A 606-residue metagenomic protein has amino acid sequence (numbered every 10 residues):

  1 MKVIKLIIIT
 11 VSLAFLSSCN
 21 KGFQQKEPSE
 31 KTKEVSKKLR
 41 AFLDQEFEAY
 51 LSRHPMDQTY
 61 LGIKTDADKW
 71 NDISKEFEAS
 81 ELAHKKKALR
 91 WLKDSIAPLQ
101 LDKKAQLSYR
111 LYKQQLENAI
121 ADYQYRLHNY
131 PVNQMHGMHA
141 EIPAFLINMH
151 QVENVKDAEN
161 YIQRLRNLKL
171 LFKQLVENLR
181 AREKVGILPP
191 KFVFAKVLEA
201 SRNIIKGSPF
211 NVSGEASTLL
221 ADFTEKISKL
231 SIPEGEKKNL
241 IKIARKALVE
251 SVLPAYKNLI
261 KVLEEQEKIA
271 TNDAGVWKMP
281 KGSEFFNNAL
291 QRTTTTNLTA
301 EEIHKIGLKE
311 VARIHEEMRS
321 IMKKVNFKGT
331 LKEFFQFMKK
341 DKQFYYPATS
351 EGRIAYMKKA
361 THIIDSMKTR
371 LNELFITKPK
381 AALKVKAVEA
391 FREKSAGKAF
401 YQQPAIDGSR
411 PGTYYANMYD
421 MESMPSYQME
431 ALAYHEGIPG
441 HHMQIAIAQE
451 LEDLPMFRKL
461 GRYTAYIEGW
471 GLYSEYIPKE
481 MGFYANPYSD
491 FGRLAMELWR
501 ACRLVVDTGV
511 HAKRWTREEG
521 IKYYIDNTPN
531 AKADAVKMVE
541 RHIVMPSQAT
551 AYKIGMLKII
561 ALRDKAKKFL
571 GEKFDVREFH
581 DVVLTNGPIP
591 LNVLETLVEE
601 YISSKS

Functional and structural regions predicted by a protein language model:
K2-I9: Sec-dependent signal peptide recognition, specifically the positively charged N-region followed immediately by
F15-S18: C-terminal motif of bacterial Sec signal peptides marking the signal peptidase cleavage site
N20-S606: N-terminal maturation segment of proteins
